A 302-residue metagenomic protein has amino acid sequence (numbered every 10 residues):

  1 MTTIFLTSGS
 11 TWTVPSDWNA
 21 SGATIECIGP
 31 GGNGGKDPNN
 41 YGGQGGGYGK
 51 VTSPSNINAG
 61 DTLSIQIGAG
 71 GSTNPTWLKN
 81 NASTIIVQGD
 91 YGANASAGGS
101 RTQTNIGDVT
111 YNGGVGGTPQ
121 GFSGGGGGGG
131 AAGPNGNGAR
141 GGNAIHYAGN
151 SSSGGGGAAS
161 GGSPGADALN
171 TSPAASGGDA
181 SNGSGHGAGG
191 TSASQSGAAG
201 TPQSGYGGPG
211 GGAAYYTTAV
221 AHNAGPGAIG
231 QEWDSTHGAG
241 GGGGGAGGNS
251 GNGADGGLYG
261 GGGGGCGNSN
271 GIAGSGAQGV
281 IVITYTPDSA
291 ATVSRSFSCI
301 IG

Functional and structural regions predicted by a protein language model:
M1-F5, A158, P287-S298: Glycine-rich, low-complexity segments
T3-T13, C27-N81, A97-T104, G211-A214 (+2 more regions): Glycine-rich strand-loop-strand elements at beta-sheet edges
P15-D17: Proline-anchored loop/turn motifs at beta-strand termini and strand-loop-strand connectors
A23-I25: Aromatic-lined ligand-binding clefts that engage carbohydrates, nucleic acids, or primary amines
G70, V87-S96: Short, solvent-exposed aromatic-acidic interface loops
T76, I86-Q88, G121-F122, G257-L258 (+1 more regions): Short Gly/Ser/Thr-biased coil->beta-strand turn/linker motifs that build repetitive extracellular beta-solenoid/fiber
S83, G99-N249: Acidic, glycine-rich loop-and-strand cores that form catalytic or ligand-binding grooves in diverse globular domains
A95, G129, A290-G302: Viral virion structural and adsorption modules
